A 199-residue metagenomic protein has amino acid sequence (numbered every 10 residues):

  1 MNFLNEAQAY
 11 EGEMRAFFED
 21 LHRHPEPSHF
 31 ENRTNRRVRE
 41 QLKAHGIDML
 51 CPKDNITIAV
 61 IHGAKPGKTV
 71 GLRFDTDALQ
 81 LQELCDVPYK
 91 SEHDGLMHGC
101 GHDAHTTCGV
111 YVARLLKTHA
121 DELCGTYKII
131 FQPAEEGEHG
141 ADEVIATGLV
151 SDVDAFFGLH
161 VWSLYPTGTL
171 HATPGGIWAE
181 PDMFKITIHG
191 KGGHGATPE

Functional and structural regions predicted by a protein language model:
M1-H98, T107-V110, R114-L123: Acidic/His- and Gly-rich active-site-bordering loop/insert found across diverse amide/peptide-bond hydrolases
L79-L81, V87-M97, A104, D121-E199: Histidine/acidic-residue-rich, glycine-tolerant segments that coordinate divalent metal ions
